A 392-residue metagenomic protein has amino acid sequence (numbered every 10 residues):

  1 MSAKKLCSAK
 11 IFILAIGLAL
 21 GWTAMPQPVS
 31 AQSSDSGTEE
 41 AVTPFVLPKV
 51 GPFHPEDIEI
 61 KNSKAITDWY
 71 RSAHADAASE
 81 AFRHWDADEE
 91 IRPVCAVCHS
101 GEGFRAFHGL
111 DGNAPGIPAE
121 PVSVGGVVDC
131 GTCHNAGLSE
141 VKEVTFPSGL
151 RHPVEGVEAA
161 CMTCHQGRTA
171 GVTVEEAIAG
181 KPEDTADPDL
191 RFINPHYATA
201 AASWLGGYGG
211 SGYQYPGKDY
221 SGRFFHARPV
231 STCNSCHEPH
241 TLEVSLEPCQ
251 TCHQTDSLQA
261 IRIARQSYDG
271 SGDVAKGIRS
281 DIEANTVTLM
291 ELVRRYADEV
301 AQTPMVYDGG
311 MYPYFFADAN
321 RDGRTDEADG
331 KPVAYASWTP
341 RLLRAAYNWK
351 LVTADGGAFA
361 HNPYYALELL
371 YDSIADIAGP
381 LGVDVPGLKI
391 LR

Functional and structural regions predicted by a protein language model:
S2-L14: Bacterial N-terminal signal peptides that target proteins for export
I11-T23: Bacterial N-terminal signal peptides
V29-E238, R392: Sequence context of c-type cytochrome heme-c attachment sites
K64, P93, G156-A159, R228-S231 (+8 more regions): Generic recognition of stable, solvent-exposed alpha-helical segments in well-folded globular domains
F104-H108, K142, T173, V244-S245 (+2 more regions): Short, solvent-exposed secondary-structure capping/transition elements
R228-D269: Structured mid-domain segments that build the active-site/substrate or prosthetic-cofactor binding neighborhood
Q254, I261-A264, D269-R392: Mature extracytoplasmic or organellar-lumen-exposed domains after removal of signal/transit peptides
